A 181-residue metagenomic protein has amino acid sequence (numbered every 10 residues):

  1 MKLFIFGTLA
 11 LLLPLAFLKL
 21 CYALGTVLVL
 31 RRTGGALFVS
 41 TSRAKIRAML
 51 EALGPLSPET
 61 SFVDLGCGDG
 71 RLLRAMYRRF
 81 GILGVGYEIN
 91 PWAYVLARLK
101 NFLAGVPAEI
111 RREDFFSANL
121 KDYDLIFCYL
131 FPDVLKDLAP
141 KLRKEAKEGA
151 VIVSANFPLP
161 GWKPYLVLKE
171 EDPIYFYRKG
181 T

Functional and structural regions predicted by a protein language model:
M1-S57: S-adenosyl-L-methionine
E59-G68: Conserved class I S-adenosyl-L-methionine
G70-R74: Glycine-rich SAM-binding Motif I of class I
L83-E88: Conserved SAM-binding motif I beta-strand of class I
A97-R98: Conserved SAM-binding loop
A104-F115: Conserved SAM-binding strand-loop segment of SAM-dependent methyltransferases
D124-D137: A short SAM/SAH-binding and catalytic strip from SAM-dependent methyltransferases
V134-T181: C-terminal substrate-binding/active-site "lid" region of AdoMet-derived donor-dependent transferases
